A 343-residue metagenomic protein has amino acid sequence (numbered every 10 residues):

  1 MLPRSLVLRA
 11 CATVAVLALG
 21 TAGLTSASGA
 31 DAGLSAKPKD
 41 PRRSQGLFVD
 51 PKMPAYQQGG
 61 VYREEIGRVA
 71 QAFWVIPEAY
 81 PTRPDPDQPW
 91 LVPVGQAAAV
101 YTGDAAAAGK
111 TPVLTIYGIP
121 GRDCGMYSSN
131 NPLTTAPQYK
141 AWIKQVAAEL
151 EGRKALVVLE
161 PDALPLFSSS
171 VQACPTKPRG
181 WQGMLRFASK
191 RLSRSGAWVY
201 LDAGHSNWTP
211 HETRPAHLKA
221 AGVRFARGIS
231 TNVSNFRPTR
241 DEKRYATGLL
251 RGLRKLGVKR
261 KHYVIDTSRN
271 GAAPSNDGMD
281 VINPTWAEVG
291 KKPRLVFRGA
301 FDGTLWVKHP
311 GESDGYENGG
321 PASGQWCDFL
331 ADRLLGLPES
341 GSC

Functional and structural regions predicted by a protein language model:
M1-A32: Secretory targeting and sorting signals
D40-E149, R153, H309-S342: N-terminal carbohydrate-binding/catalytic regions of secreted carbohydrate-active enzymes
S44, F48-G67, W208-A331: Surface-exposed substrate-engagement region within the catalytic domains of secreted or surface-exposed extracellular
F73, G109-V113, K154-V158, G196-Y200 (+3 more regions): Structural preference for beta-strand elements that scaffold enzyme active sites
P81-Q96, S206-H211, S234-D241: Acidic-and-aromatic substrate-binding clefts and catalytic sites of carbohydrate-active enzymes
N131-G152, P161-A197, T209-P215: Active-site cleft segment of glycoside hydrolase catalytic domains centered on the general acid/base Glu
A148-L156, F187-Y200, K219-A226, K255-V258: Secondary-structure boundary elements
G180-W181, Y200-G204, G228-N235: Catalytic beta/alpha-barrel core
